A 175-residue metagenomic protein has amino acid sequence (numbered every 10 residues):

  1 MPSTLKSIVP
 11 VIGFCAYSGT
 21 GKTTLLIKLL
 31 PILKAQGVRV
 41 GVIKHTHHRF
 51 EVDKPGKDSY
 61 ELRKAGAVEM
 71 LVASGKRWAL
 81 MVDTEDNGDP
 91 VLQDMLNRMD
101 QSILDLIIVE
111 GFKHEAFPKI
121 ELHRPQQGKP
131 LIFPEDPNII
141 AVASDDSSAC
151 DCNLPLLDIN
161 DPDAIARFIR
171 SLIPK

Functional and structural regions predicted by a protein language model:
P2-H48: Walker A (P-loop) phosphate-binding motif
S7, L29, L33, N97-L106 (+2 more regions): P-loop NTP-binding site
Y17, H45-T46, P55, S74-G75 (+2 more regions): Fold-independent oxyanion-binding glycine-rich loops and adjacent beta-strand/coil segments at enzyme active sites
L30-N87: N-terminal phosphate/diphosphate-binding loop that engages ATP/GTP or pyrophosphate donors across diverse enzyme folds
E51, N87-Q93, H123-P125: Short gly/ser/thr-rich secondary-structure transition/capping motifs
G56, D89-Q93, I159: Structural motif corresponding to alpha-helix initiation and N-cap regions
D83-H114: Phosphate-binding/switch loop-helix module in NTP-utilizing enzymes
L106-P174: Phosphate/Mg2+-binding loops and adjacent switch elements in nucleotide/diphosphate-handling enzyme cores
